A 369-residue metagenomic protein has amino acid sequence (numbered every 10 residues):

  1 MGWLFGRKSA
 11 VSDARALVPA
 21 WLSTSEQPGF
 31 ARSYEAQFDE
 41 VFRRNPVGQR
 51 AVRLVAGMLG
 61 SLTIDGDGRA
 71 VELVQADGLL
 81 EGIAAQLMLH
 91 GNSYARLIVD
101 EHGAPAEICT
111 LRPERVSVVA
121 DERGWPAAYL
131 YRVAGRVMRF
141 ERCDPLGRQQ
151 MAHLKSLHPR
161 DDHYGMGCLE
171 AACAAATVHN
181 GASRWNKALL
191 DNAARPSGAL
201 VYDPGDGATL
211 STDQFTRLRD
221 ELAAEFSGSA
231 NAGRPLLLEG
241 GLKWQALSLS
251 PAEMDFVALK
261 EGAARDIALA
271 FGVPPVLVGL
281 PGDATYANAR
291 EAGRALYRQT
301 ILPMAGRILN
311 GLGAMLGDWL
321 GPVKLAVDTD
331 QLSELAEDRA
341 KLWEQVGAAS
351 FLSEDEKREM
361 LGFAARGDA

Functional and structural regions predicted by a protein language model:
M1-F256, G262, D266, F351 (+1 more regions): Structured, contiguous alpha/beta core segments that scaffold functional sites
A194-T212, R234-W343: Surface-exposed loop-to-helix/strand elements on domain peripheries
L325-A326, L332-A369: TerminUS-proximal long segments
